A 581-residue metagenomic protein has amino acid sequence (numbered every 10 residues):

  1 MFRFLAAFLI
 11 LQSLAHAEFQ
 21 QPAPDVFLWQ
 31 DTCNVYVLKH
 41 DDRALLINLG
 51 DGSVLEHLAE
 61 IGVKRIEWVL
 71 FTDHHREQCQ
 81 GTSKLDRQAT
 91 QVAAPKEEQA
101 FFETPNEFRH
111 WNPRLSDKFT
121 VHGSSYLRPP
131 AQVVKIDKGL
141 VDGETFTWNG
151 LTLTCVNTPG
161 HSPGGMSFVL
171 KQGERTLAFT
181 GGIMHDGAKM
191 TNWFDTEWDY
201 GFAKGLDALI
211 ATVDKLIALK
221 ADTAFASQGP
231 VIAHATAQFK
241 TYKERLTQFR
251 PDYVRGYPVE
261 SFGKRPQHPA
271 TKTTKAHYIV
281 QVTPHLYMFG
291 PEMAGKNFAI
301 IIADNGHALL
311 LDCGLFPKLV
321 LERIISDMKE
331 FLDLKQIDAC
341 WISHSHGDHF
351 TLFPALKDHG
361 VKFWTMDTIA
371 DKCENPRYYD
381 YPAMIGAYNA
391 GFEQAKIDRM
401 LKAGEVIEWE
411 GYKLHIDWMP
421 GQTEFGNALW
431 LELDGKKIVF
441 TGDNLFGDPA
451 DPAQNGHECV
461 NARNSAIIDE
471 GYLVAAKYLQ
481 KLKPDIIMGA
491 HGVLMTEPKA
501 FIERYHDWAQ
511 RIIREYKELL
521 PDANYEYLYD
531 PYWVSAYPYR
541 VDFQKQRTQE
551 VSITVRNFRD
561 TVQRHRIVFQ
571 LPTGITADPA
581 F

Functional and structural regions predicted by a protein language model:
F2-S13: Sec-dependent N-terminal signal peptides
I10, I567-F569: Hydrophobic beta-strand segments
E18-I61, S167-H185, I279-E330, A428-G447: Conserved beta-strand hairpin/beta-sheet module of binuclear metal-dependent hydrolase folds, prominently
A44-L45, A131, K135, T145 (+5 more regions): Metallo-beta-lactamase
L55-T145, L319-V320, S326-V406: Active-site HxH/HxHxD metal-binding segment of metal-dependent hydrolases
T191-G295, L473-R566, D578: Accessory terminal helices/loops
Q570-F581: Intrinsically disordered, low-complexity Pro/Gly/Ser/Thr-rich segments with frequent PxxP/GP/PP motifs and embedded
